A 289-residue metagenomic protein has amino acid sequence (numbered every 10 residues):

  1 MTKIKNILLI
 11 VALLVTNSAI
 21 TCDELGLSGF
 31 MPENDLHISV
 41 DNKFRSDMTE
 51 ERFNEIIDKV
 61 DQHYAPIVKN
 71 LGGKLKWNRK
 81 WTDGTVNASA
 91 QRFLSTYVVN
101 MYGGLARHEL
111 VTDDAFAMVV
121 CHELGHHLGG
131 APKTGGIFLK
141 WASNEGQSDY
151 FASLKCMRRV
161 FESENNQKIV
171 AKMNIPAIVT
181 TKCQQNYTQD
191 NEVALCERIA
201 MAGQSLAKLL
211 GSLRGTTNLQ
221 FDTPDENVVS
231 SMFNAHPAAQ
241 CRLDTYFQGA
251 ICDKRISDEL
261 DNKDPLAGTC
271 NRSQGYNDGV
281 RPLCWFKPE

Functional and structural regions predicted by a protein language model:
M1-L8: Bacterial N-terminal signal peptides that target proteins for export
L9-T16: Bacterial N-terminal signal peptides
A19-R79: A metal-dependent hydrolase signature that marks the N-terminal structural subdomain at the beginning of catalytic folds
N78-N100: Catalytic zinc-binding patch centered on the HExxH motif and its immediate surroundings that defines zinc-dependent
G103-M118, L139: Short pre-active-site segment immediately N-terminal to the catalytic Zn-binding motif
L124-A142, Q147, L154-E164: Catalytic Zn2+-binding segment of zinc metalloproteases
S143, A152-N218: Short helix/loop segments within enzyme catalytic domains that coordinate or immediately flank catalytic cofactors
A200-E289: Pan-zinc metallopeptidase signature
